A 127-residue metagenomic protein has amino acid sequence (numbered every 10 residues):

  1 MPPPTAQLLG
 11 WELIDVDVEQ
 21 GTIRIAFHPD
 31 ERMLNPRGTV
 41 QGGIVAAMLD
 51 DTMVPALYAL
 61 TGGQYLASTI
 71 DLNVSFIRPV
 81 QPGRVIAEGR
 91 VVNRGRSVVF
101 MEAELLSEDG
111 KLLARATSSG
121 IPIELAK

Functional and structural regions predicted by a protein language model:
M1-K127: Terminal targeting signals and extreme-terminal segments of soluble enzymes
